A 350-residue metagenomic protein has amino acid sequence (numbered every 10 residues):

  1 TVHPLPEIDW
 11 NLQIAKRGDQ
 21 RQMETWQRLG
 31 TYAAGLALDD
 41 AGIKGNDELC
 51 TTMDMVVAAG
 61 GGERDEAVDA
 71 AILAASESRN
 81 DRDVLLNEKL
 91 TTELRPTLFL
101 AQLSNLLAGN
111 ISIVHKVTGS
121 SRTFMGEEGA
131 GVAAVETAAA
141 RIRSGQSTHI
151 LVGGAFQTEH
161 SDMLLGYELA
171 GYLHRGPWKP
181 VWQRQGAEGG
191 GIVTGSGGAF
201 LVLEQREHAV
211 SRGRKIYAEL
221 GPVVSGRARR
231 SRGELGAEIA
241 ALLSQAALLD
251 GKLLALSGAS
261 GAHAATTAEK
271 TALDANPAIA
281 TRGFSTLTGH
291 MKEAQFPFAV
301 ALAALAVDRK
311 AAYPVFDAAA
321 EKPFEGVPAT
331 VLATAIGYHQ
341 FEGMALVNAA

Functional and structural regions predicted by a protein language model:
T1-S120, V132, A140-S144, A155 (+3 more regions): Conserved "HGTGT" condensation-loop signature of ketosynthase/thiolase-family condensing enzymes that catalyze
T123-G129: Short beta->alpha junction loops
T137: Internal active-site segments that recognize and position negatively charged phosphoryl groups and nucleotide moieties
Q146-H149: Alpha-to-beta junction loops
